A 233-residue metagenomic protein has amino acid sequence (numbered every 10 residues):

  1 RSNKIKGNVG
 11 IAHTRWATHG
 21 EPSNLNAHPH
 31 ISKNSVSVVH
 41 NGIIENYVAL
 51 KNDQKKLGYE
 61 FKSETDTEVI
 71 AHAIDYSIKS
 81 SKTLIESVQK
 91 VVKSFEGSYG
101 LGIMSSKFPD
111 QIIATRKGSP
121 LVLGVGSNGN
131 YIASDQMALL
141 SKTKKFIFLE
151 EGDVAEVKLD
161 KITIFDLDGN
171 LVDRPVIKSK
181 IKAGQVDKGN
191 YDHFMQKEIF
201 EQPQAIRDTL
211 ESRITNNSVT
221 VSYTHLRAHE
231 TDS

Functional and structural regions predicted by a protein language model:
R1-K197, E201-R227: Conserved short alpha-helical segments that host acidic/polar catalytic motifs at enzyme active sites
A228-D232: A short, hydrophobic C-terminal helix/tail in secreted or cell-surface proteins
